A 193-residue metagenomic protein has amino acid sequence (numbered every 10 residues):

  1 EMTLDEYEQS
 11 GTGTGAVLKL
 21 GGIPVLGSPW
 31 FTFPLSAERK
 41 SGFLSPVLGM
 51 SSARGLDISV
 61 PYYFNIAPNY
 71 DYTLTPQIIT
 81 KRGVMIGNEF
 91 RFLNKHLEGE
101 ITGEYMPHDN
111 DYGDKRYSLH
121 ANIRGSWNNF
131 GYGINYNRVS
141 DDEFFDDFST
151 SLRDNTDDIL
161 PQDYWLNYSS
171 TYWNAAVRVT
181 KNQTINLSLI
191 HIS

Functional and structural regions predicted by a protein language model:
E1-S193: Outer-membrane beta-barrel proteins and related beta-barrel translocases across Gram-negative bacteria
